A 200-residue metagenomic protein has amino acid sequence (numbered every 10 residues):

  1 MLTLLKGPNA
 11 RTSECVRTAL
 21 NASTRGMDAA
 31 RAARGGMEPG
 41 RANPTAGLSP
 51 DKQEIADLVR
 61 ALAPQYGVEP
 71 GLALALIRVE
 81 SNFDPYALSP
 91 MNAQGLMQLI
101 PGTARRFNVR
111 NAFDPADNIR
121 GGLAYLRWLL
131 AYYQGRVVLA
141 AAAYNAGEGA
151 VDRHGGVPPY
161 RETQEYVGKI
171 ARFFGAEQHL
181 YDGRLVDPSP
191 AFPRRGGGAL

Functional and structural regions predicted by a protein language model:
M1-R78, R172-L200: Cell-wall glycan-active module
T45-A56, Q65-Y66, P70, L88-M97 (+5 more regions): Solvent-exposed, acidic/flexible segments
R60, P64, R105, A131: Short polybasic/polar patches that bind polyanions
G71-L74, V138-A142: Short, solvent-exposed positions on alpha-helices
V79-N82, G102, G147, G175: Solvent-exposed coil/turn segments that connect beta secondary-structure elements in extracytoplasmic/periplasmic
D84-A87, H154: A short, acidic/glycine-rich surface segment
Y86-R110, G121-L130, A142, E148-G149 (+1 more regions): Substrate-binding/active-site groove segments that recognize and process beta-1,4-linked N-acetyl-hexosamine
A140-V186: Catalytic and substrate-binding regions of cell-wall glycan-acting enzymes that process beta-1,4-linked
